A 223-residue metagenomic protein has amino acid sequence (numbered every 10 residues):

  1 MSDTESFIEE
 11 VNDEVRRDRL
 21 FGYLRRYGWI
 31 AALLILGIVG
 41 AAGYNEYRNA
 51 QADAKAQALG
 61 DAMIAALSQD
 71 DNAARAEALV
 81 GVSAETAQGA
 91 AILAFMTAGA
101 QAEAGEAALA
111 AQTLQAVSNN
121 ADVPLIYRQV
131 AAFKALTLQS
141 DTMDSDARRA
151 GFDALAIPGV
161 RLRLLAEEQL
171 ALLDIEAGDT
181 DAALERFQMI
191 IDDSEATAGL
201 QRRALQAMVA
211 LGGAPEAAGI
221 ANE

Functional and structural regions predicted by a protein language model:
M1-L36, K55: N-terminal positive-inside, membrane-proximal cytosolic segments immediately preceding the first
E5, E14, D18-F21, G60 (+3 more regions): Alpha-helical membrane and juxtamembrane elements of multi-pass inner-membrane transport and channel proteins
E9, G22-R25, I64, A111-Q115 (+1 more regions): Solvent-exposed alpha-helical segments within well-ordered globular domains of core cellular machineries
D13-R17, N72, P215: Onset of an N-terminal alpha helix
V15, V39-D61: Transmembrane signal-anchor/signal-peptide helices with a preference for the extracytoplasmic
V39-R48, D71-V82, A111-V117, D146-A154: Repeat-mediated protein-protein interaction surfaces in helical alpha-solenoids
Q57-F95: Short extracytoplasmic
I92-E223: Soluble extracytoplasmic domains of inner/organellar membrane proteins
